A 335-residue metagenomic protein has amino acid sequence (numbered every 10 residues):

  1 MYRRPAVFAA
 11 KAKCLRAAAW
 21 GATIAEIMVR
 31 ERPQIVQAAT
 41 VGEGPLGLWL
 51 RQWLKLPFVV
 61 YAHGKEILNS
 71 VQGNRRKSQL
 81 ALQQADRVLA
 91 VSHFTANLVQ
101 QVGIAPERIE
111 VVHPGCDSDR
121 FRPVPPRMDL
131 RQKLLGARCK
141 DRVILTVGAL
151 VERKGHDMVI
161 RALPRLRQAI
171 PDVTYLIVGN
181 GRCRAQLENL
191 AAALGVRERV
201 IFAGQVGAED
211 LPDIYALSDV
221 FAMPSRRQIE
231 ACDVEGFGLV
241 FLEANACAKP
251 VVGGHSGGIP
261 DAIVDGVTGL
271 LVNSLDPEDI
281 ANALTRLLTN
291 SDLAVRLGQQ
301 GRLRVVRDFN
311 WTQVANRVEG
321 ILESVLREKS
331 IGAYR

Functional and structural regions predicted by a protein language model:
A38-G44: Short His-centered aromatic/hydrophobic patch
F94, G115: Carbohydrate-associated surface elements
R122-A137: A short helix/loop element that forms part of the nucleotide-sugar donor recognition site in Leloir-type
A137-K154, I160-L163: Conserved donor-binding/catalytic core segment of Leloir-type glycosyltransferases
D172, R199, D279, R286 (+2 more regions): A short, well-ordered alpha-helix in the C-terminal region of glycosyltransferases
V178, A185-D210, V220: Nucleotide-activated donor-binding/catalytic signature segment of Leloir-type glycosyltransferases, i.e., the conserved
Q205, A216-V234, K249: Acidic donor-binding loop of glycosyltransferase active sites
V264-G266, L270-P277, R286-D292: Conserved acidic donor-binding segment of nucleotide-sugar-dependent glycosyltransferases
